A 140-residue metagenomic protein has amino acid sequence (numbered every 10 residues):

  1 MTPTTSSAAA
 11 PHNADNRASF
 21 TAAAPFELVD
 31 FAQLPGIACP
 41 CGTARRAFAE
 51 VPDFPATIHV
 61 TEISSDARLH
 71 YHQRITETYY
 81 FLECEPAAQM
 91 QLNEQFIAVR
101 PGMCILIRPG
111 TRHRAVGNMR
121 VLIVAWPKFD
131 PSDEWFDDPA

Functional and structural regions predicted by a protein language model:
M1-H59, R68-L69, D138-A140: A short, N-terminal "cap"/entry segment at the start of jelly-roll beta-barrel domains of the cupin/DSBH fold
D53-A56, I63-D66, E85-A87, F96 (+1 more regions): Short, charged/polar surface micro-motifs in flexible loops or helix N-caps
T61-S64, R74: Histidine- and/or cysteine-centered catalytic micro-motif in compact active-site loops
I63-D66, P101-G102, R108-G110, N118: Tight coil/turn sites that cap or link beta-strands
Y71-P101, S132-D137: A short beta-strand-loop-beta hairpin characteristic of the jelly-roll/cupin
P109-S132: Ligand-binding loop in jelly-roll beta-barrel domains
